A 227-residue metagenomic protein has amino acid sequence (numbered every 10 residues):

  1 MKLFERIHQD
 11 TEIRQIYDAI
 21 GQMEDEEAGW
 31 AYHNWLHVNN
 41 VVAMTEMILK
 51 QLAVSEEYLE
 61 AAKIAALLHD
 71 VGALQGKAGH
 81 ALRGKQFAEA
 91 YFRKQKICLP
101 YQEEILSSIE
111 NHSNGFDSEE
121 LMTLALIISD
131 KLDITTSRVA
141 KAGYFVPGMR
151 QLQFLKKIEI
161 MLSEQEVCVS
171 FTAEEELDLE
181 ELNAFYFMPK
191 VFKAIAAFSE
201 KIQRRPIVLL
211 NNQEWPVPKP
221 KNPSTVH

Functional and structural regions predicted by a protein language model:
M1-G79: Acidic/His-rich, divalent-metal-binding segments that scaffold phosphate/diphosphate chemistry
F4-H8, R14-G21, L106, E110 (+3 more regions): Generic detector of well-ordered alpha-helical segments enriched in charged/polar residues, highlighting helical
W30-H33, D117, N183: Non-transmembrane, amphipathic alpha-helical segments
K50-L162: Divalent metal-dependent catalytic cores for phosphoryl transfer on phosphate-bearing substrates
D133-H227: Terminal helices and disordered tails flanking the catalytic cores of nucleotide-processing hydrolases
